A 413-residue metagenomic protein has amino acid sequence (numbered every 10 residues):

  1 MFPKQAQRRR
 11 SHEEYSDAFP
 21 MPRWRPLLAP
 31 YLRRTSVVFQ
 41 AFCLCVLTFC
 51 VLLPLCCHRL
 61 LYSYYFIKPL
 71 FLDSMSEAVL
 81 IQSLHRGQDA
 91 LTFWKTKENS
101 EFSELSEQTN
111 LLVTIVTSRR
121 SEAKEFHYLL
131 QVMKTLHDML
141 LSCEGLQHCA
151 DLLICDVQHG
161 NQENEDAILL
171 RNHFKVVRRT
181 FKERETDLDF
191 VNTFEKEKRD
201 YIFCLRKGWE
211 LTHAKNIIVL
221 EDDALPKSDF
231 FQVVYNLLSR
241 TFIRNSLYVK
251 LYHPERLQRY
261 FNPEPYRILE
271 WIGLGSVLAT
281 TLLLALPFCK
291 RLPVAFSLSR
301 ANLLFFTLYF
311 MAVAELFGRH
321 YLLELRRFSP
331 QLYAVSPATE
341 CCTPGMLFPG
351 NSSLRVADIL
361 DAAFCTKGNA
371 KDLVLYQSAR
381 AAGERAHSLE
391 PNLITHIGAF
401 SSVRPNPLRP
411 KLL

Functional and structural regions predicted by a protein language model:
F2-D73, W271-L413: C-terminal catalytic/acceptor-binding lobe
F42-T109, R120, Y128, L140: Long, contiguous juxta-domain segments that are non-catalytic but functionally important
L105-E107, Q131-C149: Short, acidic, metal-binding catalytic loop of nucleotide-sugar glycosyltransferases
T109-T117, L136, H148-I154: Hydrophobic targeting segments
D156-K215: Active-site-proximal specificity loops/subdomain of glycosyltransferases
H213-L225: Short beta-strand-to-loop acidic/aromatic patch adjacent to the donor-nucleotide binding site
S228-L257: Conserved donor-nucleotide/metal-binding helix-loop-beta segment in metal-dependent transferases, i.e., the alpha-helix
F261-G273: Juxtamembrane/start-of-transmembrane alpha-helix segments at the extracytoplasmic/lumenal side of membrane anchors
